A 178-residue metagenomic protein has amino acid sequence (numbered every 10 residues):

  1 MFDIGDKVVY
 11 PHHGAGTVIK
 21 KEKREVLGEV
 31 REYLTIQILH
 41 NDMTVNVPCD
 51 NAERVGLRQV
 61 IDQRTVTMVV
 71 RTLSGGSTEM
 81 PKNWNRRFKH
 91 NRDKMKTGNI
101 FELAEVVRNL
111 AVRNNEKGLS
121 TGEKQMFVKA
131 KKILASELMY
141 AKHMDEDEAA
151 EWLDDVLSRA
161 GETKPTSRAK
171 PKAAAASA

Functional and structural regions predicted by a protein language model:
M1-L57: A positional/architectural concept
D50-A178: Charge/polar-rich, low-complexity and marginally structured segments
